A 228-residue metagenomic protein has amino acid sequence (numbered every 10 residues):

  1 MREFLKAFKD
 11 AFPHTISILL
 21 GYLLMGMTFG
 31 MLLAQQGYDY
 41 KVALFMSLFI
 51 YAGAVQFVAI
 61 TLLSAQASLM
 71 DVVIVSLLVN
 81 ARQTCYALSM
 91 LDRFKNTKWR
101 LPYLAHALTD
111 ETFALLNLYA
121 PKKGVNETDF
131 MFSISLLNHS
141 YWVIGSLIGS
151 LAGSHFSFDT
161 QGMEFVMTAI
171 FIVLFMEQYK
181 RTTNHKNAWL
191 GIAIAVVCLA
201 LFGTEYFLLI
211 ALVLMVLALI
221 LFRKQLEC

Functional and structural regions predicted by a protein language model:
M1-I50, T61-M70, E227-C228: Helix-loop-helix hairpins and the membrane-proximal interhelical loops of multi-pass alpha-helical transport proteins
R2-F4, I74-E164: Helix-loop-helix junctions within the multi-pass membrane cores of secondary transporters/permeases
I16, L23, L44, L48-F49 (+6 more regions): Residue-level signature of the transmembrane alpha-helical core of multi-pass small-molecule transporters
L24, T28, K41, A52-A59 (+3 more regions): Transmembrane helix boundary and interhelical junction motifs in multipass membrane proteins
M31, L48, T61, S89 (+8 more regions): Membrane-interface helix caps of multi-pass small-molecule transporters
Y51-V55, L78-C85, I170-M176, A195-V197 (+1 more regions): Alpha-helical transmembrane segments and their membrane-interface exit regions
T128-I210, L221: Membrane-embedded alpha-helical modules
